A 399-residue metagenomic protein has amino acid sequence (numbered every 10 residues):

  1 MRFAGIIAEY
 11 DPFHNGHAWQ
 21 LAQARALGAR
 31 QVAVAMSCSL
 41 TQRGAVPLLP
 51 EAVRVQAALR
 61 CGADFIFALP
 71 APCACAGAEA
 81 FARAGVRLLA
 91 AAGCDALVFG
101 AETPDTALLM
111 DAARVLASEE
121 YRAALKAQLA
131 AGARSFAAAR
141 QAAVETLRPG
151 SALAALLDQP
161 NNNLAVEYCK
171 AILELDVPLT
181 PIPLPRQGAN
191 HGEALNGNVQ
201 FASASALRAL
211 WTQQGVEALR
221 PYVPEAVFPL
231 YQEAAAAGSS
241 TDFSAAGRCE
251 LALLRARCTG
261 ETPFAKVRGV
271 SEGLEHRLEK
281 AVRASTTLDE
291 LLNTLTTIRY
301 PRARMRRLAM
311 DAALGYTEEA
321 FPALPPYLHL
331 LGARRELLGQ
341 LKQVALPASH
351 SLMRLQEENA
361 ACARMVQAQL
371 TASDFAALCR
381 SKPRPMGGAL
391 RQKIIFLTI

Functional and structural regions predicted by a protein language model:
M1-R54: N-terminal catalytic cores of NTP/NDP-binding nucleotidyl/phosphoryl-transfer enzymes
G5-I7, A35-M36, F67-L69, I182-L184: Short beta-strands and strand-loop turn motifs
I7-A8, T41-Q42, A58, P72-C73 (+1 more regions): Short, contiguous strand/loop micro-motifs
R25, L59, V86-A90: Non-catalytic positions within long, well-ordered alpha-helices that form the structural scaffold/packing of enzyme
G28, G62, L173-D176: A broad structural signal for alpha-helix termini and local helix breaks/kinks
R30, D64, D95: Receiver (REC) domain switch/active-site residues of two-component response regulators
V55-P70: A glycine-rich helix N-cap at a beta->alpha junction
A68-I399: Active-site cores that bind ATP or allylic diphosphates and position pyrophosphate for catalysis
